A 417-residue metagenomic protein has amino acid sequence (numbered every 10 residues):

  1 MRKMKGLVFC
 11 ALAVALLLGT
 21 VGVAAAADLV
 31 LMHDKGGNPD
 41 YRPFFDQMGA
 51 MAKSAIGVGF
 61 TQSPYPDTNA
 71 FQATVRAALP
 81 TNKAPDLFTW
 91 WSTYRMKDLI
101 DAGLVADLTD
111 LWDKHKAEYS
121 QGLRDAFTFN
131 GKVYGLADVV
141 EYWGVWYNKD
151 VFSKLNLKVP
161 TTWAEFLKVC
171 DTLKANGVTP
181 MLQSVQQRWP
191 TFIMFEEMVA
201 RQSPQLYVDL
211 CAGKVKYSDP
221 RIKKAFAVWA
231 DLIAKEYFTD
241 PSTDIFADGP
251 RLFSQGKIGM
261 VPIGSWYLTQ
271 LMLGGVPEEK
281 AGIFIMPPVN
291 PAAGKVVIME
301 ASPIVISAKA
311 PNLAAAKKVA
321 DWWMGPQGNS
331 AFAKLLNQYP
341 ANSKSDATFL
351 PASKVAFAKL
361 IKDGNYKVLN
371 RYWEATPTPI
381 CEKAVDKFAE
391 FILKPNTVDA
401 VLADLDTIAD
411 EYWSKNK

Functional and structural regions predicted by a protein language model:
C10-G19: Bacterial N-terminal signal peptides
A24-A102, L111, A117, V159 (+6 more regions): Conserved N-terminal structural module of periplasmic/extracytoplasmic solute-binding proteins
A50, S54-A55, K154-L155, A227 (+3 more regions): Extracytoplasmic/periplasmic substrate-recognition and gating elements
P85-D86, K116-V151, T179-Q183, A293-V296 (+1 more regions): A structural signal for short loop-to-beta-strand junctions that line the ligand-binding cleft of periplasmic/secreted
W91-W143, L167, L173, M194-V199 (+3 more regions): Hinge/lid segment of periplasmic solute-binding proteins
D107-Q121, V185, Q202-K224, L273-G275 (+4 more regions): Short, solvent-exposed loop/beta-turn-alpha elements that line the ligand-binding surface or hinge of extracytoplasmic
C170-T172, A212-S242, M286: Glycine-centered hinge/linker elements that transmit conformational signals in sensory and ligand-binding systems
C211, I298, Q338-S343, F357-W413: C-terminal capping/gating helix-and-loop segments adjacent to ligand/active sites or protein-protein/ligand interfaces
